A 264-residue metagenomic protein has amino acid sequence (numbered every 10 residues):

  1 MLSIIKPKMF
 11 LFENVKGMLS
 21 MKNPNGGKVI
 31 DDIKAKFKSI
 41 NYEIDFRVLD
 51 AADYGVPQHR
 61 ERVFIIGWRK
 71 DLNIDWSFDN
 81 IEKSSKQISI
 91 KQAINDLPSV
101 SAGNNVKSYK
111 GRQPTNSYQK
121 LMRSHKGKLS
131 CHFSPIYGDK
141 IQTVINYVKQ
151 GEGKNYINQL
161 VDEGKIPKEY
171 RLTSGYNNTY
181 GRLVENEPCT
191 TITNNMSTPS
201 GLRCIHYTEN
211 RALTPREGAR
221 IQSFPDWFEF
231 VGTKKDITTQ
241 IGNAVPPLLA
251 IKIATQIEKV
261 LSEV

Functional and structural regions predicted by a protein language model:
M1-K168: Class I S-adenosyl-L-methionine
S117-V264: C-terminal target-recognition/interaction regions appended to catalytic cores
